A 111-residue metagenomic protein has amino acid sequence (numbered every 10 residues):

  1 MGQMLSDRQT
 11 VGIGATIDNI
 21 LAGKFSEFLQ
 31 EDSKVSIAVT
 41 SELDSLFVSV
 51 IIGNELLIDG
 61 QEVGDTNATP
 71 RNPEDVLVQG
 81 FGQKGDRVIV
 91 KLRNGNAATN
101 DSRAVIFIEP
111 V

Functional and structural regions predicted by a protein language model:
M1-V111: Beta-strand-centric surfaces of beta-sandwich/beta-rich domains
